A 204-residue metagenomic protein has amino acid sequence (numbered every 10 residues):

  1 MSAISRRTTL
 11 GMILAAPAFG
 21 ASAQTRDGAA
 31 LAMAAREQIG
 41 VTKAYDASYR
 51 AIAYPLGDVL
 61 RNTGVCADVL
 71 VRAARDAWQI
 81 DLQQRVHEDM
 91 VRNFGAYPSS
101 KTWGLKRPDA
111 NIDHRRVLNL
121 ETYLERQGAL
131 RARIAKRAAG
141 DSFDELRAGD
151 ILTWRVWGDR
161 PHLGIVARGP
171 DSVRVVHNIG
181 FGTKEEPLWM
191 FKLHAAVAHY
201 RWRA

Functional and structural regions predicted by a protein language model:
M1-A16: N-terminal secretory signal peptides and thylakoid transit peptides that target proteins across membranes
P17-T25: Bacterial Sec-dependent signal peptides at the C-terminal "C-region" and cleavage site
A18, A74-W78, R168: Hydrophobic/aromatic-lined pockets within catalytic cores
Q24-E125, A129: N-terminal capping segments
A32, V91-G180: ...with weaker cross-activation on analogous glycine-rich loops/strands in unrelated enzymes
L82-Q84, V166, L193-A196: A structural signal for short, hydrophobic beta-strand segments that form beta-sheets in beta-rich/all-beta domains
V173-G182, L188-A204: Low-complexity, Gly/Ser/Thr/Pro-rich intrinsically disordered linker/tail segments
